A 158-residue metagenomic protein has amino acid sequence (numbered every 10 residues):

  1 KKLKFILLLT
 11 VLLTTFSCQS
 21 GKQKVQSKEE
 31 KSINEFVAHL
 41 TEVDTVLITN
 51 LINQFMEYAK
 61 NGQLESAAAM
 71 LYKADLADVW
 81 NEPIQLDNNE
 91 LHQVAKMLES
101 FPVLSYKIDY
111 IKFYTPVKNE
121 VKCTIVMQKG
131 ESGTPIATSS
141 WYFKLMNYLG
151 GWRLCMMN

Functional and structural regions predicted by a protein language model:
K1-I6: Bacterial N-terminal signal peptides that target proteins for export
L7-T15: Bacterial N-terminal signal peptides
C18-N61: Short, low-complexity N-terminal intrinsically disordered segments enriched in polar/charged residues
Q23-V25, T134-N158: Short beta-strand edge/turn micro-motifs at domain boundaries
D44-L51, Q63, A67, D87-V94: Stable alpha-helical elements in mature extracytoplasmic
G62-V79: Short, well-ordered alpha-helical segments enriched in acidic and aromatic residues
L71-A74, E82-P83, Y110-K112, V117 (+3 more regions): A mature extracytoplasmic/lumenal domain signature
N88-T138: Surface-exposed, charged secondary-structure patches
